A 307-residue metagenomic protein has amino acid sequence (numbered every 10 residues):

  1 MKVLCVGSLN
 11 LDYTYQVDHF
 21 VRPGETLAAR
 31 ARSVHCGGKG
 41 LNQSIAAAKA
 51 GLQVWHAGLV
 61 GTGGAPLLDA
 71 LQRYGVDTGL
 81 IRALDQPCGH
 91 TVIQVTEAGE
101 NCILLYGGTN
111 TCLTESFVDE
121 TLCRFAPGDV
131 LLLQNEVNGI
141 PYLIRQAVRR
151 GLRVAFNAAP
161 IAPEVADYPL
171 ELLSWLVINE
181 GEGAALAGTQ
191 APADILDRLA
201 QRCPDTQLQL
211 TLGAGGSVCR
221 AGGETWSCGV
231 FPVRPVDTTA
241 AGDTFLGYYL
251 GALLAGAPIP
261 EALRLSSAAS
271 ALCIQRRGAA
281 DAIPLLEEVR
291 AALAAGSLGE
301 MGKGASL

Functional and structural regions predicted by a protein language model:
M1-P23: Positively charged, low-complexity intrinsically disordered leader regions
V3, P23-H90, A291-S297: Substrate-binding N-lobe of the ribokinase-like
A47, N179, G242: Short, conserved phosphate/pyrophosphate- and ester-handling motifs at nucleotide-, phospho-/glycolipid
A48-K49, V148, L254: Gly/Ala-rich phosphate-binding loop of Rossmann-like dinucleotide-binding domains, activating on the conserved
H56, I81-A83, I93-V130: Conserved phosphate-binding/catalytic loop of the ribokinase/pfkB sugar-kinase fold
V130-R198, G216-S217: Conserved beta-alpha-beta core of the PfkB/ribokinase-like small-molecule kinase fold
P163, A193-L307: Conserved phosphate-binding/catalytic region of the ribokinase-like
